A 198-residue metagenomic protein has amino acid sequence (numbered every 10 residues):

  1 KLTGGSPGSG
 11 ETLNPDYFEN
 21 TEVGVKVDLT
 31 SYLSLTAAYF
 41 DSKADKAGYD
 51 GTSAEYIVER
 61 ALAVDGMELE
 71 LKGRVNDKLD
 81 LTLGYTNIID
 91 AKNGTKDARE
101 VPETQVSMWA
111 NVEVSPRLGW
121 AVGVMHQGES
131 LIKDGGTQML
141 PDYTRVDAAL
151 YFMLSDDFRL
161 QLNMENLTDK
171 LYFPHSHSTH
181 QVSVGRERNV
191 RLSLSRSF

Functional and structural regions predicted by a protein language model:
K1-E22, V27, S34-E59, G123-G135 (+2 more regions): Surface-exposed extracellular loop regions of Gram-negative outer-membrane beta-barrel proteins, predominantly
T12, E22-K26, A38, E68-E70 (+5 more regions): Outer-membrane beta-barrel architecture
Y17-T21, A63-M67, P102-V106, D142-V146 (+1 more regions): Residues that define the transmembrane beta-barrel architecture of outer-membrane proteins
S31-L35, D77-T82, P116-A121, F152 (+2 more regions): Repeated loop/turn-to-beta-strand initiation elements of outer-membrane beta-barrel proteins
A38, K133-L140, V146-Y151, F158: Short, glycine/charged-rich beta-strand-loop motifs at protein surfaces that mediate ligand recognition and catalysis
D41-K43, V58-D134, T168, S193-S195: Gram-negative outer-membrane beta-barrel transporters
E129-K133, Y151-F198: C-terminal beta-signal and adjacent terminal beta-strands/loops of Gram-negative outer-membrane beta-barrel proteins
